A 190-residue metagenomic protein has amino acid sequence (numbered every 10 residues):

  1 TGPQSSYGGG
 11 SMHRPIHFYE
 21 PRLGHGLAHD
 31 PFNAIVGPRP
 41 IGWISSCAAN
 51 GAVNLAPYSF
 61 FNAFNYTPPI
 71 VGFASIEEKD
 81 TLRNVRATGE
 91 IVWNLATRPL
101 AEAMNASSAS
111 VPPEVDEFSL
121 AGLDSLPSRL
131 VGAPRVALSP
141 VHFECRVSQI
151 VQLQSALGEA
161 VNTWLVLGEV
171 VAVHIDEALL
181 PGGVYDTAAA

Functional and structural regions predicted by a protein language model:
S6-G8, M12-A190: Basic, polyanion-binding surface patches
